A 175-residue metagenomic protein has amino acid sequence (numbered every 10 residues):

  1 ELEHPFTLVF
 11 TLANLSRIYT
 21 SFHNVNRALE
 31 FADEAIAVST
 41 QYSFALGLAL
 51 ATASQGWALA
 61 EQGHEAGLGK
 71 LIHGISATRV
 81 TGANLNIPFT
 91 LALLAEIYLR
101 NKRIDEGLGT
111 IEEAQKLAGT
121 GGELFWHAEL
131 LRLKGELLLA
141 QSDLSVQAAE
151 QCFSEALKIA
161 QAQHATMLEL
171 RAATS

Functional and structural regions predicted by a protein language model:
E1-S175: Helix-coil-helix junctions within alpha-helical repeat/solenoid scaffolds
